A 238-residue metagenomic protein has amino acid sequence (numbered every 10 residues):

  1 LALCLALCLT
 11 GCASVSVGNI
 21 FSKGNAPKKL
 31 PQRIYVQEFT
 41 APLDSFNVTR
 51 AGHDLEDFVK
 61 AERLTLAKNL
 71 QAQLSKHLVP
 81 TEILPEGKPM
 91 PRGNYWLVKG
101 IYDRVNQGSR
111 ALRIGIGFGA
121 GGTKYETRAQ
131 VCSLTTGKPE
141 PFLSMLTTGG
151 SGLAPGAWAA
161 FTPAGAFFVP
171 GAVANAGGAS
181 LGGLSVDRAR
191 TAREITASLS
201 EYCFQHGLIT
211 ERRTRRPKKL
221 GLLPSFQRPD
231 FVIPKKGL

Functional and structural regions predicted by a protein language model:
A2-G11: Bacterial N-terminal signal peptides
C12-A72, L146, F168-L238: A structural "domain/chain start" motif
P31, L78-P80, N94: Short, well-ordered alpha-helix to beta-strand connector turns
K68-E82: A structural motif corresponding to the C-terminal end of an alpha-helix and its immediate exit/capping segment
P80-P89, H206-T214: Surface-exposed patches in mature extracellular/periplasmic domains of secreted proteins
E86-W158, P229-G237: Surface-exposed short loop/turn segments
G115, G156-A179: Short hydrophobic membrane-inserting alpha-helices and related fusion/pore-forming segments
